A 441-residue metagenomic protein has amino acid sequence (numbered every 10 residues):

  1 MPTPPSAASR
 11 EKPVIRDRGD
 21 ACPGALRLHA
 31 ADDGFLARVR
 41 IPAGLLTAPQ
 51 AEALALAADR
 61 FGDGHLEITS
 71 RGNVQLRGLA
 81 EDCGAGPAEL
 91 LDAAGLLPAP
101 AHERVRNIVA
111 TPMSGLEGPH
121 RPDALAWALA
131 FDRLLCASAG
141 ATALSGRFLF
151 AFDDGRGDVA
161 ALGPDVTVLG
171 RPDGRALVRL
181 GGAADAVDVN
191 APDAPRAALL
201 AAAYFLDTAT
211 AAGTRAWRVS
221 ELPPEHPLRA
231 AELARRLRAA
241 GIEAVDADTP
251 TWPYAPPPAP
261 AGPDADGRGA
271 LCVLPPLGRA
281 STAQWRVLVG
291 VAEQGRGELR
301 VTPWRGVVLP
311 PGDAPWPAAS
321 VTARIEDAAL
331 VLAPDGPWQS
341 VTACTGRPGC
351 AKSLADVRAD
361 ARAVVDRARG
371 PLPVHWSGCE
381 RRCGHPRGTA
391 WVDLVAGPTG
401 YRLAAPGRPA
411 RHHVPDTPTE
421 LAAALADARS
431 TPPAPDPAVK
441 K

Functional and structural regions predicted by a protein language model:
M1-C22, D427-K441: Actinobacteria-biased recognition of intrinsically disordered, low-complexity terminal regions
P2-I15, G34-R179, A184, D188-P192 (+2 more regions): Small-residue-enriched alpha-helical segments and adjacent helix-cap loops that form tight helix-helix packing
I15-A30, L332: Intrinsic, low-complexity N-terminal interaction/targeting segments
H65-I68, A141-S145, D207-A231, R236-A255 (+4 more regions): Flexible, glycine/charged-enriched surface loops at secondary-structure junctions
D132, P195-L206, A231-A234, T417-P437: Two-component system phosphotransfer/interaction surface
L180-T214, E221, E225-P227: Internal alpha/beta scaffold segment
T251-A265: Active-site cores of enzymes that catalyze phosphoryl transfer or operate on phosphate-rich substrates
H375-H385, T389, Y401-P433: Short Fe-S-cluster ligation motifs
